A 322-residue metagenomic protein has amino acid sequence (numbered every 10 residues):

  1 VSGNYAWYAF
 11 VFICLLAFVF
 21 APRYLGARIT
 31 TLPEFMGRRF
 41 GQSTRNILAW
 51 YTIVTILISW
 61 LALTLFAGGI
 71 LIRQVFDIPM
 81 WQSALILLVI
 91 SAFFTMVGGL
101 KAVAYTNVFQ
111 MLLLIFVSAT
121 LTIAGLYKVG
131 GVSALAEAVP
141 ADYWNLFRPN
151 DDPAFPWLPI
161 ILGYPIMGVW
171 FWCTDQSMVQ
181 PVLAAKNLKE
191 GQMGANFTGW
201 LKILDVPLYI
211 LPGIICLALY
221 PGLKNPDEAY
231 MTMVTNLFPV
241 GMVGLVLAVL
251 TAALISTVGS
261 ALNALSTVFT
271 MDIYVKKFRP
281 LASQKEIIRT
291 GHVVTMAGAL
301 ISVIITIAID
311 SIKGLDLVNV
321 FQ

Functional and structural regions predicted by a protein language model:
V1-Q322: Membrane-embedded helix-loop-helix hairpins and adjacent transmembrane boundary segments in multi-pass transporters
